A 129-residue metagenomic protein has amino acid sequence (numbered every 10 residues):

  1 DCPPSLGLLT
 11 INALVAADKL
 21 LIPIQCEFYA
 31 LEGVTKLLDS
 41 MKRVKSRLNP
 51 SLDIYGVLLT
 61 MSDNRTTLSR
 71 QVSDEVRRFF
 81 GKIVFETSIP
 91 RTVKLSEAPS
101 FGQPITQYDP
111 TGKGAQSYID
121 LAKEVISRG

Functional and structural regions predicted by a protein language model:
P3-V93: Conserved catalytic-core segment of NTP-binding enzymes
G33-V34, K113, K123: Short linear sequence elements within intrinsically disordered, low-complexity coil regions
A98-D120: C-terminal boundary of histidine-terminating zinc-finger modules
D120-G129: C-terminal alpha-helix
